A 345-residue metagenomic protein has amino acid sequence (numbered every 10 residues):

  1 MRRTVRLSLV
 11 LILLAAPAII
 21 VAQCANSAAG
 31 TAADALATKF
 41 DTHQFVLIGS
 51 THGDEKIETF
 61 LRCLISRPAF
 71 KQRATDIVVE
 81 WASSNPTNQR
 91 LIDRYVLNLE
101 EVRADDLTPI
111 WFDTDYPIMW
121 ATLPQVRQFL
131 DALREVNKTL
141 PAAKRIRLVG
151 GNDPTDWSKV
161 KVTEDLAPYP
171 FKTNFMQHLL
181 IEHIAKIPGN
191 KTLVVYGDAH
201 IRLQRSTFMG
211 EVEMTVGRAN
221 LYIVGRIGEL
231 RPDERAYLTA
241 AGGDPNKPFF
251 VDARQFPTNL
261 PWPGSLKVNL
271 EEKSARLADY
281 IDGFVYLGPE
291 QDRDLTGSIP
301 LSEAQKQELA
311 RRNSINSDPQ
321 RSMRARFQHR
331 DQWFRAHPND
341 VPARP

Functional and structural regions predicted by a protein language model:
M1-L9: Bacterial N-terminal signal peptides that target proteins for export
S8-I19: Bacterial N-terminal signal peptides
V21-P345: Compositional signal for N-terminal targeting/processing segments
